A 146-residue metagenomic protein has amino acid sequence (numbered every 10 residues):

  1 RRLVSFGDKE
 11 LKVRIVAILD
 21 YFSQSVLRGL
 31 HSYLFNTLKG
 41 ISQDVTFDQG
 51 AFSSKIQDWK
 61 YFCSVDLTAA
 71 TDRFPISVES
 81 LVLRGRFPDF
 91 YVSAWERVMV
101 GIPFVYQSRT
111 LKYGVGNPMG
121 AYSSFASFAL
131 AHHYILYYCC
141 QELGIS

Functional and structural regions predicted by a protein language model:
R1-S146: Core nucleotidyl-transferase/polymerase catalytic module
